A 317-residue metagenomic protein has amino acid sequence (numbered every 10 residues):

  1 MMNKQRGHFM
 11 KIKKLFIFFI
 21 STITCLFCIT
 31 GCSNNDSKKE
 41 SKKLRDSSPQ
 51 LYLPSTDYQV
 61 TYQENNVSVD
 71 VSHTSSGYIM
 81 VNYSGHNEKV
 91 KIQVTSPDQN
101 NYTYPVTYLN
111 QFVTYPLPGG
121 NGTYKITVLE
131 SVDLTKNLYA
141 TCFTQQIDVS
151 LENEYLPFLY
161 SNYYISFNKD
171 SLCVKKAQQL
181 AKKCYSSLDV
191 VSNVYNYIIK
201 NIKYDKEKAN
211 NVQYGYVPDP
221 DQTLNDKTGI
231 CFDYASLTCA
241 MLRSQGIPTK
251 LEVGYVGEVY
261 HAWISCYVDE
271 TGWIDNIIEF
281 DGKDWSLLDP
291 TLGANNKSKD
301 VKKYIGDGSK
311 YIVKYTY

Functional and structural regions predicted by a protein language model:
M2-L188, W273-D275, G308-Y317: N-terminal accessory/pre-domain segments preceding catalytic cores
R45-D46, D57-Y58, I92, Y214-V217 (+1 more regions): Generic detector of short, locally flexible boundary/turn motifs and exposed helical patches
V69, E207-V212, C231-F232: Short N-terminal helix-initiation segments at or just after the protein's N-terminus
T103, D226-G229, Y255: Alpha-helix capping and helix-loop boundary segments enriched in small/acidic/polar residues
L159-D226, I274, G282-A294, V301-Y317: Secondary-structure boundary elements
V190-V194, D226-L242: Active-site nucleophilic cysteine motif
D233-Y317: Hydrophobic/aromatic-rich core segments of domains that either
